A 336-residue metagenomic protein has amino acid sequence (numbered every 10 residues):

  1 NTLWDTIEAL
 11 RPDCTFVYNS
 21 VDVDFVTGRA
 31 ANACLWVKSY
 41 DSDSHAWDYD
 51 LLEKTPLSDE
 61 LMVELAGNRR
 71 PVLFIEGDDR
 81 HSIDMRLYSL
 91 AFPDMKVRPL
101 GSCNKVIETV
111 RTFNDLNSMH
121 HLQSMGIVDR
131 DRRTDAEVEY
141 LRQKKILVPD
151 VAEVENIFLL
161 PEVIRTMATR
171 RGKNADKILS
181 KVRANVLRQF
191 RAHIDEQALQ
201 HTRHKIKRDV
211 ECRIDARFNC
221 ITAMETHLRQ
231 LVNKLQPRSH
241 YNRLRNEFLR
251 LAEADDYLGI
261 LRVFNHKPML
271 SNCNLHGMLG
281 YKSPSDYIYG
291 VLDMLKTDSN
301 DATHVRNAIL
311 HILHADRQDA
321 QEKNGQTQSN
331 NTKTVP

Functional and structural regions predicted by a protein language model:
N1-L57, Y287-N331, V335-P336: Switch/communication elements of ASCE P-loop NTPase nucleotide-binding domains
I7-P12, E64-A66, L116-M119, V138: Conserved catalytic network of the ASCE P-loop NTPase/AAA+ motor domain
D24-G28, D43-A46, S82, T134-E137 (+1 more regions): Switch/connector loops and helix/strand junctions flanking conserved nucleotide-binding motifs in nucleotide-processing
Y49-P56, V110-S118, L159-T169: Short, surface-exposed amphipathic charged segments that create phosphate/polyanion-binding patches used for binding
P56-G67: Conserved interdomain hinge at the start of the Helicase C-terminal
R70-E153: Conserved helicase/translocase motor-coupling segment
D129, R133, Y140-R245: Activity-critical C-terminal alpha-helical subdomain
R213-P336: Extended, basic/helix-rich recognition subdomains
